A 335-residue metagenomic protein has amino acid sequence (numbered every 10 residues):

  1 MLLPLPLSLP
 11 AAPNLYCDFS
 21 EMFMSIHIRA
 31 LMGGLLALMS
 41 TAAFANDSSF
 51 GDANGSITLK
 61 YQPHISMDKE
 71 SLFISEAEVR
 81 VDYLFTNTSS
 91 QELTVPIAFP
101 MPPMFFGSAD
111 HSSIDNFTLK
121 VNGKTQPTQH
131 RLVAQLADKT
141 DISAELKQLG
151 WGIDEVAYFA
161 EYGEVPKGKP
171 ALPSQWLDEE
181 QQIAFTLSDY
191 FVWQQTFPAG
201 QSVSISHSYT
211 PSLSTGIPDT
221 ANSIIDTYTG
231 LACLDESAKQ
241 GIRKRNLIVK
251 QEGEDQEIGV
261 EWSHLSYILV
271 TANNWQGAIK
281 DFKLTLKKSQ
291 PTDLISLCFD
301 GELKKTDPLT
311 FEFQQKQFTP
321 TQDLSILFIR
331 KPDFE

Functional and structural regions predicted by a protein language model:
M22-M32: Bacterial N-terminal signal peptides that target proteins for export
F44-E76: N-terminal, polar/Ser/Thr-rich
S75-T88, P102, E261-A272, F282: Short beta-strand elements of extracellular/lumenal beta-sandwich folds
V81-F85, I97-F99, W193-T227, F282-K288 (+1 more regions): Short, hydrophobic/aromatic-enriched beta-strand segments in well-ordered soluble domains
A98-D141, G150-V156, A238-K244, Q276-C298: Solvent-exposed beta-hairpin/edge-strand motifs
L119-V121, T125-A221, V270-T271, Q315-P320: A surface-exposed beta-strand-loop module
W176, E180, W193-Q195, G230-E335: Intrinsically disordered, low-complexity linkers and stems that provide flexible hinges in membrane-associated
